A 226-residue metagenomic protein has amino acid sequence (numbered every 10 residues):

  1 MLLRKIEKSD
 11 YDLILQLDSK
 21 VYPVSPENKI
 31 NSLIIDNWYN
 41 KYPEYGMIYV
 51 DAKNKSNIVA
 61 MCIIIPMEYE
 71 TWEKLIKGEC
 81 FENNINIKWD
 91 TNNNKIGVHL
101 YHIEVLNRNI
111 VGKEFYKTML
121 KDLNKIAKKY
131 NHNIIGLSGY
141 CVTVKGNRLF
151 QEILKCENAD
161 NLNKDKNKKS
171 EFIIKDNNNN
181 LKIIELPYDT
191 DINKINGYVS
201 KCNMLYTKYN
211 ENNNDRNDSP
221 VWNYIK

Functional and structural regions predicted by a protein language model:
M1, K55-M61, V98: Glycine-rich phosphate/pyrophosphate-binding loop shared by adenosine-nucleotide-utilizing enzymes
M1-I14: A short beta-loop-alpha structural element at the N-terminal edge of CoA-dependent acyl/N-acetyltransferase catalytic
R4-E7, V50, I65, Y101: Residue-level detector of conserved, well-ordered beta-strand and adjacent loop positions that form binding/recognition
I6, S19-V21, S25-P26, N94 (+2 more regions): Terminal substrate-recognition subdomain of acyl/acetyltransferases
L15-Y22, I35, L120-L123: Hydrophobic alpha-helical core bundles mediating ligand binding, dimerization, or RNAP-core interactions
S25-K53, V59-Y69: Active-site rim helix/loop that mediates acceptor-substrate recognition in acyltransferases
C62-I110, I192: Conserved acyl-donor/pantetheine-binding loop and adjacent beta-alpha core of acyl/acetyltransferases and related
V105-A127: Conserved acetyl-CoA-binding loop-helix of GNAT-fold acetyltransferases
